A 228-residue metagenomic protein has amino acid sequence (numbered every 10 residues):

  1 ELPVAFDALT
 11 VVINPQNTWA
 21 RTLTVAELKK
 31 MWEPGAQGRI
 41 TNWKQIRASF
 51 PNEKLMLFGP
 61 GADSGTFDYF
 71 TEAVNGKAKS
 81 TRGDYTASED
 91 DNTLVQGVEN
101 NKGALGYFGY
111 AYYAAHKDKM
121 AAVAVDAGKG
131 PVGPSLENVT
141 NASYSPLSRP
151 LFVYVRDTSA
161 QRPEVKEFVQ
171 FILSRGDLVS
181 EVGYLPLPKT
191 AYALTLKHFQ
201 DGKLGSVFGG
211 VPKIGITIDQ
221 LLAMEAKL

Functional and structural regions predicted by a protein language model:
E1-L228: Flexible loop/hinge segments at secondary-structure junctions
